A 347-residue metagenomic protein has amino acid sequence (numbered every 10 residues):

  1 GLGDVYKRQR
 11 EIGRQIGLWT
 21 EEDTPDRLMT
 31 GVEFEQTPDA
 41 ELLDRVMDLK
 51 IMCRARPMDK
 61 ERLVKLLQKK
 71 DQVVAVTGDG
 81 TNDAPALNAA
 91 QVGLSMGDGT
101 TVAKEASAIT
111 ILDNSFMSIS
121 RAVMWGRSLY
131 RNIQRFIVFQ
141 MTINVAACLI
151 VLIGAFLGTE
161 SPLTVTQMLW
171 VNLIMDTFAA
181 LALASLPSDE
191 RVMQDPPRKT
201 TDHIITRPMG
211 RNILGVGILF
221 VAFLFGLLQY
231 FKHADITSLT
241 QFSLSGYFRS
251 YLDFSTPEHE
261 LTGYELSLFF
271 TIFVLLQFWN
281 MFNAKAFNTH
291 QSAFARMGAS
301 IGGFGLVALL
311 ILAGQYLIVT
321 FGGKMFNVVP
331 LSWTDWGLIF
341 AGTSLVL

Functional and structural regions predicted by a protein language model:
L2-Y6: Short, small-residue-biased leader/transition segments that mark boundaries at the very start of proteins
I16-V76, A90, G97-Q291: Membrane-embedded transport module
L87: Basic, alpha-helical nucleic-acid-binding regions used in initiation and control of genome expression
L152-S161, Q315-S332: Transmembrane helix-loop junctions at the membrane interface of multipass transporters and ion channels
I205, M209, N288-L310: C-terminal membrane-solvent junction of multi-pass transporters and transport-like membrane proteins
F223-L227, L309-K324: Hydrophobic alpha-helical transmembrane segments in multi-pass integral membrane proteins
W333-V346: Small-residue-rich transmembrane alpha-helices that serve as helix-helix interface/gating elements in multipass
